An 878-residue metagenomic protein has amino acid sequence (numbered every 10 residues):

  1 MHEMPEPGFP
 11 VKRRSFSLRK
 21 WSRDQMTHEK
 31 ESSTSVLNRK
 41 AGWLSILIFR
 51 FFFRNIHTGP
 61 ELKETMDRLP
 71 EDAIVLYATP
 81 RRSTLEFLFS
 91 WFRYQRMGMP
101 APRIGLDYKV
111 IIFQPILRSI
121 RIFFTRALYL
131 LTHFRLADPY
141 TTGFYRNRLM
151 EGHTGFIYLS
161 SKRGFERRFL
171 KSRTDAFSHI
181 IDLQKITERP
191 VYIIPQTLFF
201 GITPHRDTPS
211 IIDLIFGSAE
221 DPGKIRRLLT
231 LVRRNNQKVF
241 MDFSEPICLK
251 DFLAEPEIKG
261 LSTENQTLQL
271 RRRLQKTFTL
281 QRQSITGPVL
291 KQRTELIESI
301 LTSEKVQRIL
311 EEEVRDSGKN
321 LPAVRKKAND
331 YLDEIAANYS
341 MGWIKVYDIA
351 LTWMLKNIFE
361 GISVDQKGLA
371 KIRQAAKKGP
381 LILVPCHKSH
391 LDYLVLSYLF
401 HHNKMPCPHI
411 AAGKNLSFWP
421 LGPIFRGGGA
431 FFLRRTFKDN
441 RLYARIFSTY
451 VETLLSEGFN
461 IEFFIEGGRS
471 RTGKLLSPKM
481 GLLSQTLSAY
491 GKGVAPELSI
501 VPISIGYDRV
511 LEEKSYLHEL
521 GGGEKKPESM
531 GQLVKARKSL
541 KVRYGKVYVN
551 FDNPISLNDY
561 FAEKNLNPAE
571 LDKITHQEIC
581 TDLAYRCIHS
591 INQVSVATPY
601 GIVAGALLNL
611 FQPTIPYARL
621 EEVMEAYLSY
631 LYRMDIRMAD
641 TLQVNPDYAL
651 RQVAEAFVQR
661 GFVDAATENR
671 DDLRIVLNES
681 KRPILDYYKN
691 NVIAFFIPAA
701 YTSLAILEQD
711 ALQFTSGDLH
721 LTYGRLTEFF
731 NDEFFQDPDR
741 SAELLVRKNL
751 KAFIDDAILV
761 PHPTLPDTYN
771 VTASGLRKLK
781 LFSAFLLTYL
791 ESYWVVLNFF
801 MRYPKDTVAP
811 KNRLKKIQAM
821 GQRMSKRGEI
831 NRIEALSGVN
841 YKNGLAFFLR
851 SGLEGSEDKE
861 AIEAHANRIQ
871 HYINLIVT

Functional and structural regions predicted by a protein language model:
M1-T878: Membrane-interfacial terminal anchoring regions of lipid-handling membrane enzymes
